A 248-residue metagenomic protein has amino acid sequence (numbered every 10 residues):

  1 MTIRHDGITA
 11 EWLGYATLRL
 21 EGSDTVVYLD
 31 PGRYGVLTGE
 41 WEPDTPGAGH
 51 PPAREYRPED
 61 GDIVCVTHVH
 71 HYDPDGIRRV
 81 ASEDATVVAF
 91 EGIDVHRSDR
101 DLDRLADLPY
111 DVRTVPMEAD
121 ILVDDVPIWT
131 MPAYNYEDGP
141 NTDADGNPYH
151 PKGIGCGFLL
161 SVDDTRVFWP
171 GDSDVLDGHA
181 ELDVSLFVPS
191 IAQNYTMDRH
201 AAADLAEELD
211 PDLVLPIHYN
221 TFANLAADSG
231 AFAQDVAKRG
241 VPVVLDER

Functional and structural regions predicted by a protein language model:
M1-Y28, G32-D44, E207, A231 (+2 more regions): Zn-dependent metallo-beta-lactamase
Y15, G35-V36, V69-D75, D94-S98 (+5 more regions): Active-site environment of divalent metal-dependent phosphoester hydrolases
T17-C65, P74-I77, E137-P148, S173-H179: Pre-active-site segment of Zn-dependent metallo-hydrolases
L20-S23, V123-D124, L160-D163, L182: Active-site beta-strand termini and strand-to-loop segments that position acidic
L29-G32, D60-H70, V88-G92, F168-G171 (+3 more regions): Active-site neighborhood of phospho(di)ester-bond hydrolases with catalytic His/Asp-centered motifs
H50-I121, W129-E137: Active-site HxH/HxHxD metal-binding segment of metal-dependent hydrolases
L105-V123, E207-R248: Binuclear metal-ion centers of metallo-dependent hydrolases, dominated by the metallo-beta-lactamase
N141, G146-A206: Active-site-proximal loop/helix segments of hydrolase catalytic cores
